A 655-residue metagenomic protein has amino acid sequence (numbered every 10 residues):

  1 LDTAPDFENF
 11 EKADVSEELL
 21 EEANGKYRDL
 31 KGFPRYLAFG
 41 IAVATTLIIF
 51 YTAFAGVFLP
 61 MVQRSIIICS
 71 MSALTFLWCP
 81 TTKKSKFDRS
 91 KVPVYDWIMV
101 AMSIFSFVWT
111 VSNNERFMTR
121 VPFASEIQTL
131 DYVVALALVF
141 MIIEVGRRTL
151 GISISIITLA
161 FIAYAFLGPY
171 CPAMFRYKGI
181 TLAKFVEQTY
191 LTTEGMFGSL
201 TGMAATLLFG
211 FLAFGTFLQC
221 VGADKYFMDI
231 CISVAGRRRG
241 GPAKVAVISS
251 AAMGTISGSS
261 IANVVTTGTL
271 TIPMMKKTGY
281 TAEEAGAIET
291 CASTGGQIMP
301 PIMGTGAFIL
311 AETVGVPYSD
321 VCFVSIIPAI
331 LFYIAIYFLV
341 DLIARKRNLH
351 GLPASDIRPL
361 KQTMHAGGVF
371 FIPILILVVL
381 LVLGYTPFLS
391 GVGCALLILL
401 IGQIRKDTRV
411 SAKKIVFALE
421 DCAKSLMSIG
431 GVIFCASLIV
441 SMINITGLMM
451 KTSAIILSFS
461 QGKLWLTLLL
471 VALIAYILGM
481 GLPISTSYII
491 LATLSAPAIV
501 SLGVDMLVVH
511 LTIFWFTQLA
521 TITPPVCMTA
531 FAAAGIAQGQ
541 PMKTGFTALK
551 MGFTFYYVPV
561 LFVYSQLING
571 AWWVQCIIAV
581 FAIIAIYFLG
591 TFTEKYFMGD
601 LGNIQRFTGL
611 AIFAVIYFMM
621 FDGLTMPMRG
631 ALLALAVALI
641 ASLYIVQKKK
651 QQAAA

Functional and structural regions predicted by a protein language model:
L1-S125, Y132-L136, A654: Conserved, well-structured core domains of diverse proteins
D2-Y36, F323-S425, M528-Y617, Q651-A655: Long, contiguous bundles of hydrophobic transmembrane helices that form the permeation core of multi-pass
F39-V43, Q63-L77, Y95-I104, Y132-M141 (+10 more regions): Hydrophobic mid-bilayer segments of alpha-helices in multi-pass membrane transport proteins, especially secondary
M61-C69, G202-L212, D320-A335, T386-A395 (+2 more regions): Alpha-helical transmembrane segments
Q128-V133, E194-L207, S233-V247, T278-E284 (+5 more regions): Membrane-interfacial loop-to-helix junctions in multi-pass transporters
F140, E144, T149, L159-C171 (+10 more regions): Core transmembrane alpha-helical segments of multi-pass membrane transporters/permeases
G215-Q219, S250-S259, C291-Q297, L381 (+4 more regions): Transmembrane alpha-helix interface/packing and boundary motifs in multi-pass membrane proteins, characterized by
M228-G296, G306, G315, I484-W515 (+1 more regions): Hydrophobic transmembrane alpha-helices that form the pore/transport pathway of multi-pass ion and small-solute
